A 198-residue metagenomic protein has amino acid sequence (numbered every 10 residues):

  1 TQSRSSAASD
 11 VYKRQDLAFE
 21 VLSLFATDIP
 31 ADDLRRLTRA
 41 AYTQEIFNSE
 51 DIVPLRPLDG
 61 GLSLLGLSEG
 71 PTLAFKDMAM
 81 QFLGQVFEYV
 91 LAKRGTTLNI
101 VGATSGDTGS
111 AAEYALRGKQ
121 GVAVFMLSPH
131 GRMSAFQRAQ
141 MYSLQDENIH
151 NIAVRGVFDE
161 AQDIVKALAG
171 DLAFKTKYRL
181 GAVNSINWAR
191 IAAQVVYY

Functional and structural regions predicted by a protein language model:
T1-Y12: Short, small-residue-biased leader/transition segments that mark boundaries at the very start of proteins
D10-R14, A26, P30, G70-F75 (+5 more regions): Catalytic cores of large soluble enzymes that bind and process phosphate-bearing ligands
K13-L64: Glycine-rich, N-terminal phosphate-binding loop and its surrounding beta-alpha-beta segment
S23, T27, T43, E88 (+2 more regions): Generic secondary-structure signature for well-ordered alpha-helical cores
L62-G118: Well-ordered mid-protein domain cores that form the structural environment of catalytic cofactors
L62-L64, V124, N151: Conserved beta-strand scaffold positions in the cores of enzyme catalytic domains, especially in NTP/NDP-utilizing
T97-E147: Glycine/threonine-rich beta-strand-loop-alpha-helix active-site module that forms ligand/phosphate-binding
S128-Y198: Small/polar-residue-rich loop-to-helix segments that shape phosphate-bearing ligand pockets
